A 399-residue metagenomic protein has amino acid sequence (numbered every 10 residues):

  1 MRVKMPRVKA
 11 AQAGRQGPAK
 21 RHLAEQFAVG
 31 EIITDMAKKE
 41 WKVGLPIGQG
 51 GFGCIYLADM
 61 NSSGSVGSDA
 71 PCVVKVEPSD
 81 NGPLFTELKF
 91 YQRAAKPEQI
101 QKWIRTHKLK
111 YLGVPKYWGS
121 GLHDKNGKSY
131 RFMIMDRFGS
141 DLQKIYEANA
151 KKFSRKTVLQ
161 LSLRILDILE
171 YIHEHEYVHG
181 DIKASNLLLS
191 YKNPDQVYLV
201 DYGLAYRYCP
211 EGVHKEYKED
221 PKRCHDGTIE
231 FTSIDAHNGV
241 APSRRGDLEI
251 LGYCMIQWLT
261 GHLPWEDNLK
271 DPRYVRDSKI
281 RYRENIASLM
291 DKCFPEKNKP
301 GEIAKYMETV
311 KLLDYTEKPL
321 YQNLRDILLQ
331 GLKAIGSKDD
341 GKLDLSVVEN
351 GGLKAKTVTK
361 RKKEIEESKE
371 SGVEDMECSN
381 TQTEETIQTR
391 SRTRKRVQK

Functional and structural regions predicted by a protein language model:
R2-K38, G44-L45: Juxta-kinase regulatory segment immediately upstream of eukaryotic protein kinase catalytic domains
G44-G50, I55: Protein kinase glycine-rich loop
Y56-I100: ATP-binding glycine-rich loop module of kinase domains
I104-K156: Conserved structural core of kinase catalytic domains
L161-S162: Activation segment signature within eukaryotic-like protein kinase domains
H173-Y191: Catalytic-loop of the protein kinase fold
L188-D226: Activation segment/activation loop of eukaryotic-type protein kinase catalytic domains
K192, I234-E296: Conserved C-lobe activation region of Hanks-type protein kinase-like domains
